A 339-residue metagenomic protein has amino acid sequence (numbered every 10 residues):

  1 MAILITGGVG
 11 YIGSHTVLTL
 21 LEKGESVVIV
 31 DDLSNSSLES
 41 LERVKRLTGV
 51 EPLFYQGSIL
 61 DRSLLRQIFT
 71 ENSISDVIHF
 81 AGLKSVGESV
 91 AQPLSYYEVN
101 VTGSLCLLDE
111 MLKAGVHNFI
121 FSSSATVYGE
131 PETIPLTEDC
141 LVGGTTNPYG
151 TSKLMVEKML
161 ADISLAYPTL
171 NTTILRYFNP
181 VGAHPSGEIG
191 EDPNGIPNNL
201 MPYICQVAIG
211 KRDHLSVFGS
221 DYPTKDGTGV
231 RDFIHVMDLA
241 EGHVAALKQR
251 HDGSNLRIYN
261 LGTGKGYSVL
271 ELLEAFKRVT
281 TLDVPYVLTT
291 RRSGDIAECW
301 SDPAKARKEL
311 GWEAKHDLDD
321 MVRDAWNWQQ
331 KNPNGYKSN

Functional and structural regions predicted by a protein language model:
M1-A183: N-terminal Rossmann-like NAD(P)+-binding domain of SDR-like oxidoreductases, especially those catalyzing
G57, F69, Y96, G144 (+5 more regions): Pocket-edge positions in alpha/beta enzyme catalytic cores
Y97, T146-L154, G190, N194-N198 (+2 more regions): Short-chain dehydrogenase/reductase
L112, D162-L165, N199, I204-A208: Basic phosphate/pyrophosphate-binding loop/patch that engages nucleotide-derived ligands
G182-H184, D221-Y222: Short, basic/glycine-rich phosphate-binding loops at helix/coil junctions that contact nucleotide phosphates
S186-E188: Catalytic core of nucleotidyl cyclases, primarily class III adenylyl/guanylyl cyclases
L200-N339: C-terminal substrate-binding subdomain of Rossmann-fold SDR/epimerase-dehydratase oxidoreductases
